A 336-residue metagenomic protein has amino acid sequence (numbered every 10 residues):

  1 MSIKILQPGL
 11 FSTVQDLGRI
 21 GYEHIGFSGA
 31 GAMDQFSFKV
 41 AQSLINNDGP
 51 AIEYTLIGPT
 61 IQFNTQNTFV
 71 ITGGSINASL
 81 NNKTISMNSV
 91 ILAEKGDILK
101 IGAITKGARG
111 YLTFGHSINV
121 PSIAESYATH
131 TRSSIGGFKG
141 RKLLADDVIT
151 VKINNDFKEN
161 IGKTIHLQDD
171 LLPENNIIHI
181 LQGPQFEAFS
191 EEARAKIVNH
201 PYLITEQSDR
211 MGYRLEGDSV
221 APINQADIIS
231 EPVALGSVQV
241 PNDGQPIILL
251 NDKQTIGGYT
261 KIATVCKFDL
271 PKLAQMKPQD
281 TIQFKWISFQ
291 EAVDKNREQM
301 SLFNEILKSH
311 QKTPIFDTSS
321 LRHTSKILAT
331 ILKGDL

Functional and structural regions predicted by a protein language model:
M1-L336: Conserved "landmark" site that anchors the functional core of diverse proteins
